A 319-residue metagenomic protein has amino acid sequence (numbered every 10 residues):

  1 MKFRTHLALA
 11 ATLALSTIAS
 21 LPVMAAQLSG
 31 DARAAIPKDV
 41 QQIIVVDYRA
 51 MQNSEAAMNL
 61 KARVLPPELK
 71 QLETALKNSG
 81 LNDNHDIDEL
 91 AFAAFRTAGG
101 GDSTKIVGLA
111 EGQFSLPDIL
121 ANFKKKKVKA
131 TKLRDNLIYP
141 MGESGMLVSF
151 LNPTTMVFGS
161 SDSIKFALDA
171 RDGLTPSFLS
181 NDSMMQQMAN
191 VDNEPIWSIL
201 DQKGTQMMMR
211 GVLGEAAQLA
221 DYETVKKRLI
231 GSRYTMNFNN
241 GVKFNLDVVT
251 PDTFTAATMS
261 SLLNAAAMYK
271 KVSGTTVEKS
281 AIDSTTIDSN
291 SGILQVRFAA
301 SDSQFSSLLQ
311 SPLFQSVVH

Functional and structural regions predicted by a protein language model:
M1-A11: Bacterial N-terminal signal peptides that target proteins for export
A10-S20: Bacterial N-terminal signal peptides
A25-G142, M184-T224, S261-T286, I293-Q295 (+2 more regions): Structural boundary/hinge residues at secondary-structure and domain interfaces
I44, M141-G173, G241, T286-F305: A short, solvent-exposed beta-edge/loop patch
L90-A93, G99, M146-F150, E223-N237: Broad, structure-driven detector of short, well-ordered beta-strand segments within folded domains
L120, A167-D169, A256-M259: Solvent-exposed, non-transmembrane alpha-helical starts
L147-M208: A conserved glycine-rich beta-strand in the N-terminal activation segment of trypsin-fold
K227-F254: Internal helical hairpin/lid segments
